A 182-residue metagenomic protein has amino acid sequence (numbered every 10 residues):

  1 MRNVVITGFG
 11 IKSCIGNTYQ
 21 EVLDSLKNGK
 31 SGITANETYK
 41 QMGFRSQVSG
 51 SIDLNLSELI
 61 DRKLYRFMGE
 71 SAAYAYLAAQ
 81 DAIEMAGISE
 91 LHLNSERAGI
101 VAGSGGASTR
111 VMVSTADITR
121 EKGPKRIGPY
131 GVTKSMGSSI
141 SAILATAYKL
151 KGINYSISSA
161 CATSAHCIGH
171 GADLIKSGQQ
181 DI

Functional and structural regions predicted by a protein language model:
M1-G152, D173-K176: Conserved "HGTGT" condensation-loop signature of ketosynthase/thiolase-family condensing enzymes that catalyze
I153-S159: Short loop-beta-helix segment that forms the pyridoxal 5′-phosphate
S164: Short conserved active-site loop signatures built around small residues
C167: Active-site histidine-anchored catalytic micro-motif
H170: Internal active-site segments that recognize and position negatively charged phosphoryl groups and nucleotide moieties
Q179-I182: Short, high-confidence coil segments that cap the C-terminus of an alpha-helix and link into the following beta-strand
